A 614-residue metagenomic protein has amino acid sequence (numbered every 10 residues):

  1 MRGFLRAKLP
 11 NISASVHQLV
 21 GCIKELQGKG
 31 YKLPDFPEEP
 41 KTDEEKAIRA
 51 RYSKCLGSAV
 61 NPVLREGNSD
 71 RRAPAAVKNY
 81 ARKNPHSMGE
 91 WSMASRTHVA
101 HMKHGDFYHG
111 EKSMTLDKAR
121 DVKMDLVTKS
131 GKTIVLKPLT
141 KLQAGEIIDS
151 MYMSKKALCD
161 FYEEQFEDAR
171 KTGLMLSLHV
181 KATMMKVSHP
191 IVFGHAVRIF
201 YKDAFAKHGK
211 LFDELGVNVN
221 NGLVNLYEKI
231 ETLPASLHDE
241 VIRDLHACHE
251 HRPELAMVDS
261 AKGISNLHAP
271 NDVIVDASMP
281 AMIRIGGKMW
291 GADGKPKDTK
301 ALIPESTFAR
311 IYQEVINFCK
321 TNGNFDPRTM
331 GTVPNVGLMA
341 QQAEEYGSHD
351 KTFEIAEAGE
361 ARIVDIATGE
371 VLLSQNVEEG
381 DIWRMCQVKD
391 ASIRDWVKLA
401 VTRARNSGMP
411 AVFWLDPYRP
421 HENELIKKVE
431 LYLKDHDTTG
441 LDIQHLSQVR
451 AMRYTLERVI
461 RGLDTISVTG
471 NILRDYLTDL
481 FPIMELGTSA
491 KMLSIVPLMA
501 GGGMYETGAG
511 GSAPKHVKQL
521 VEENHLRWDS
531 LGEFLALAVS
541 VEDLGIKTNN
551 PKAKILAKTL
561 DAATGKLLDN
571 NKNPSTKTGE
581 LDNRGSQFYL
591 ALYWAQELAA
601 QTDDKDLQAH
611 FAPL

Functional and structural regions predicted by a protein language model:
M1-G194, K202-K427, Y432, H436-Y454 (+1 more regions): Extended, well-ordered protein cores
A599: Carbohydrate-binding surfaces of carbohydrate-active enzymes
T602-D606: Extended non-catalytic scaffolding segments
Q608-P613: Short, charged, amphipathic alpha-helical segments
